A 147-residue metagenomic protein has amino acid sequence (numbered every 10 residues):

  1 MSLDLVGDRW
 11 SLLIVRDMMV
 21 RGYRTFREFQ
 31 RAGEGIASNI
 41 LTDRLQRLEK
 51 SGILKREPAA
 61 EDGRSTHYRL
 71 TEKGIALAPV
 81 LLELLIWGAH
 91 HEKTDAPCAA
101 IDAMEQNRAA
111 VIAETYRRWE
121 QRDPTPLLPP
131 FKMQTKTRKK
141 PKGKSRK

Functional and structural regions predicted by a protein language model:
M1-A37: N-terminal helix-turn-helix DNA-binding core of bacterial DNA-binding proteins
S2-L5, G22, E28, G63 (+2 more regions): Catalytic cores of transferase enzymes with a strong primary signal for eukaryotic protein kinases
G7, A60-E83: Basic, amphipathic "hinge/linker" alpha-helix immediately C-terminal to the N-terminal HTH DNA-binding motif
Y23, R27-E28, H67, A78-P79 (+1 more regions): Polyanion-binding and phosphate-handling cores
R27, A32-D62: Canonical helix-turn-helix DNA-binding module
P79-K147: C-terminal regulatory/oligomerization modules of transcriptional regulators
